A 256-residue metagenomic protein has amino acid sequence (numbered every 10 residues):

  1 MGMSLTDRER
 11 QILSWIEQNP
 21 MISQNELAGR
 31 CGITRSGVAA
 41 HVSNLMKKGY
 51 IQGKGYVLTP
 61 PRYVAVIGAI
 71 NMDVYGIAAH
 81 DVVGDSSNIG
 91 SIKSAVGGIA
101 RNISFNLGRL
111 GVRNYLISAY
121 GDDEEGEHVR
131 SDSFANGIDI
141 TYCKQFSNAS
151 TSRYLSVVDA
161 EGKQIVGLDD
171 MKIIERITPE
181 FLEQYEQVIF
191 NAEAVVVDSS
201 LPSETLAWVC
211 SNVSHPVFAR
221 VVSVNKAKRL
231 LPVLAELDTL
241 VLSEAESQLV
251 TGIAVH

Functional and structural regions predicted by a protein language model:
G2-E17, I22-R30, T34-I117, E124-H128: Glycine-rich phosphate/adenosyl-contacting loop at the front of the ribokinase-like
P20, G32, V112, F190-N191 (+2 more regions): Short glycine/proline-enriched coil/turn segments at helix->beta-strand junctions
K47-G49, E175-E180, A219-N225: Short gly/ser/thr-rich secondary-structure transition/capping motifs
K54, Y75, G167, L249-T251: Residues that scaffold the ATP/ADP-binding catalytic core of kinase and kinase-like folds
P60-P61, H80-G90, R109-E193: Conserved N-terminal subdomain of the carbohydrate kinase-like
G68-M72, G121, S223-N225, E246: Glycine-rich beta-alpha junction loops
A194-H256: Conserved beta-alpha-beta core of the PfkB/ribokinase-like small-molecule kinase fold
